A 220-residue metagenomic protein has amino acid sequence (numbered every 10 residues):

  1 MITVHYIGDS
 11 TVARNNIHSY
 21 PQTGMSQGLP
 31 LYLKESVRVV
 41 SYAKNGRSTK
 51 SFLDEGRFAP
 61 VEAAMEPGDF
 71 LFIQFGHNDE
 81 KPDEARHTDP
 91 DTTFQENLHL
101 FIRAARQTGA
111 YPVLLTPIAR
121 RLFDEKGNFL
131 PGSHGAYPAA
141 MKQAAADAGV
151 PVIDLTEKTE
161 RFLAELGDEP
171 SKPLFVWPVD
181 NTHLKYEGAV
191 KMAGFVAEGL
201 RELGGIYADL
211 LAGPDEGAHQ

Functional and structural regions predicted by a protein language model:
M1-K44, A59-P67: Serine-esterase "nucleophile elbow" of acetyl-processing enzymes
S10, S48, N78: Gly/Ser/Thr-rich beta-alpha loop segments that engage phosphate groups in nucleotides
R14, T49-K50, K81, F123: Glycine/Thr-rich phosphate-binding loops of Rossmann-like dinucleotide-binding domains
N45-R47, A119-R120: Short, internal active-site loops enriched in acidic
R47-S48, D154: Short, solvent-exposed coil/turn linker segments
S48-G56: Structural motif
G56-V190, G194-H219: Alpha-helical cap/lid subdomain in secreted, periplasmic, or secretory-pathway luminal O-acyl-processing enzymes
